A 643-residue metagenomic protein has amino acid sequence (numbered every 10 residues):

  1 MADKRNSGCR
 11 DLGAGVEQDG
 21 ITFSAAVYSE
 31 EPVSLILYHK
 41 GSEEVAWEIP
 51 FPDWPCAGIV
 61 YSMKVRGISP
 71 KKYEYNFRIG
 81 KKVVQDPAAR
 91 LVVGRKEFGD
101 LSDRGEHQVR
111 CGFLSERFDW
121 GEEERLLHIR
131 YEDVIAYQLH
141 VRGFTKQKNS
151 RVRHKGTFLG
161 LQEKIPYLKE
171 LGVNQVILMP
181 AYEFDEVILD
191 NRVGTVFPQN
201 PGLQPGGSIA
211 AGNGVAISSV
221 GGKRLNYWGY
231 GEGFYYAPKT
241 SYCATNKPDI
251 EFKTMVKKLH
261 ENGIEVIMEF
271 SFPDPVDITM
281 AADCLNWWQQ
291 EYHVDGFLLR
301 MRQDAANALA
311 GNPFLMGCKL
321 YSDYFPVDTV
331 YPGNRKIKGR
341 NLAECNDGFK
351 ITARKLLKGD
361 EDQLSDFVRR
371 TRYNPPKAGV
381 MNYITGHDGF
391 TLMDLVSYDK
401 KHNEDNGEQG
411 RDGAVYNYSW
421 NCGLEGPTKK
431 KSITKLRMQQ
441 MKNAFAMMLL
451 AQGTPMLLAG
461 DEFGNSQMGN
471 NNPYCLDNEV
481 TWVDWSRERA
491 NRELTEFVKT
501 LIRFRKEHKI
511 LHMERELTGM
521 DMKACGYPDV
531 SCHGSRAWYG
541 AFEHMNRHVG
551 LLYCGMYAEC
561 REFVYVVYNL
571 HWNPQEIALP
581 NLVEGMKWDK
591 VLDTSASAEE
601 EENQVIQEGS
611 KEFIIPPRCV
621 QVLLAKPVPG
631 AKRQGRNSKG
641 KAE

Functional and structural regions predicted by a protein language model:
M1-Y137, R142, G156, E163 (+6 more regions): Carbohydrate-interacting/catalytic domains
D86-A88, K148-V152, P180, E186-R192 (+3 more regions): Short, solvent-exposed loop/turn and secondary-structure capping segments
D103-E106, H293, A306, A310-G464 (+5 more regions): Conserved alpha/beta catalytic core and glycan-binding cleft of carbohydrate-active enzymes
I135-Y137, V176-L178, V266-M268, F297 (+2 more regions): Hydrophobic faces of well-ordered beta-strands that scaffold small-molecule active sites in alpha/beta enzyme cores
F144-K146, F184-I188, P273-D277, L298 (+8 more regions): Flexible loop/turn segments at secondary-structure boundaries
S150-T157, I188-E261, F272-E291, D405-G426 (+1 more regions): Aromatic- and acidic-residue-enriched carbohydrate-binding clefts of CAZyme catalytic domains
I165-E170, V256, L285-Q289, A310 (+4 more regions): Non-transmembrane alpha-helical segments in soluble domains of secreted/periplasmic/extracellular proteins
E251, K258-V330: Active-site neighborhood of glycoside hydrolase catalytic domains
